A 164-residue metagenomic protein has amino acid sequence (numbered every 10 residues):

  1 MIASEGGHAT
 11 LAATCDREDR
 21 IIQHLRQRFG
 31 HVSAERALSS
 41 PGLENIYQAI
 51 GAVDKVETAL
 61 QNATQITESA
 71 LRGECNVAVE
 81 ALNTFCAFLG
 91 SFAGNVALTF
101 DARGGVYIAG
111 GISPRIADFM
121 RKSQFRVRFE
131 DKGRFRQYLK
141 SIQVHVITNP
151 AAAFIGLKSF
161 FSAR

Functional and structural regions predicted by a protein language model:
I2-Q27: A short, charged helix-loop
R20-R164: ATP-binding/phosphotransfer module of carbohydrate and carboxylate kinases, centering on a glycine-rich
